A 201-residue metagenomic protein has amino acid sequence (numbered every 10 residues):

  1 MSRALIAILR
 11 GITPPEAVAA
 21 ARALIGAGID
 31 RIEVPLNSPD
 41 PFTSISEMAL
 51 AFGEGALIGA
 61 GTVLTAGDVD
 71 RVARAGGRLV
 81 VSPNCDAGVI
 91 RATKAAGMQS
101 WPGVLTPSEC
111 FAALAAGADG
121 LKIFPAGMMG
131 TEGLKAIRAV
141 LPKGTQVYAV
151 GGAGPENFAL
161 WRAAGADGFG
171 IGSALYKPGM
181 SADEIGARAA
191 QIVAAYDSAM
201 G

Functional and structural regions predicted by a protein language model:
M1-L79, C85, K94-A96, G154-E156 (+2 more regions): Conserved N-terminal beta1-alpha1 strand-loop-helix module at the mouth
R31-P35, A73-A75, K94-A96, T106-K135 (+1 more regions): Glycine/Thr-rich beta-alpha phosphate-binding loop at enzyme active sites
A60, V81-S82, P102, A149: Hydrophobic residues in well-ordered beta-strands that form the structural core
V80-V81, G133: Canonical helix-turn-helix DNA-binding module
D86-G88, A115, D119-S198: Active-site/ligand-binding-proximal alpha/beta "capping" segment
